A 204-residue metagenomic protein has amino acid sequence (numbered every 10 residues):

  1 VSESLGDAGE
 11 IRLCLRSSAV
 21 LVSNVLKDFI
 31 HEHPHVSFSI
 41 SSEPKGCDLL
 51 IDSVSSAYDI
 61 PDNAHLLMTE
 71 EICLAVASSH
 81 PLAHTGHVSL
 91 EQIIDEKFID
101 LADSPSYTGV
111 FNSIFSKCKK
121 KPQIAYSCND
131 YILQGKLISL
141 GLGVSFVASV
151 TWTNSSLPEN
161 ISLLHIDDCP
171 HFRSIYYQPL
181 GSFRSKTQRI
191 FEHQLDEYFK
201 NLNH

Functional and structural regions predicted by a protein language model:
V1-L5: Alpha-helical linker/hinge and terminal dimerization helices associated with HTH transcriptional regulators
G6-D59: Central regulatory/effector-binding core of bacterial HTH transcription factors
L21, V25, F111, F183-E197: Short amphipathic alpha-helical coupling segments at ligand-binding clamshell hinges and other catalytic/signaling
S37-S42, D100-L101, K121-D130: Short beta-strand-to-loop elements that line the ligand-binding cleft of bilobed periplasmic-binding protein-like
F38, P61-H65, E70-E71, I132-G181: Beta-alpha-beta core module
Y58, S79-S89, C169-H171, G181-Q188: Short helix-loop capping/hinge motifs at secondary-structure junctions, enriched in acidic/polar residues
I60-I72, V76-F98: Flexible hinge/capping segments at coil-to-helix
L82-A83, E96-C118, S185, L202: Secondary-structure junction motif
